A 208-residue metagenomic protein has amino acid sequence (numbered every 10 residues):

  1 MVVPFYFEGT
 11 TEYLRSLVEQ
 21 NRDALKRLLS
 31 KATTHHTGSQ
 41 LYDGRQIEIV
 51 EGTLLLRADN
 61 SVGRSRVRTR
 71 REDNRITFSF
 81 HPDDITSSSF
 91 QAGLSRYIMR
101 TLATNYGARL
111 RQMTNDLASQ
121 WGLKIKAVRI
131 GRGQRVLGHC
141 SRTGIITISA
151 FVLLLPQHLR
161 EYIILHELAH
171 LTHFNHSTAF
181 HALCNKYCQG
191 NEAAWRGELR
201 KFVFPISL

Functional and structural regions predicted by a protein language model:
M1-E161, L171-L208: Active-site-proximal or metal-binding-adjacent scaffold patches in catalytic folds
I164: Walker B beta-strand of ABC/ABC-like P-loop ATPase nucleotide-binding domains, specifically the conserved hydrophobic
E167: Walker B catalytic acidic pair
